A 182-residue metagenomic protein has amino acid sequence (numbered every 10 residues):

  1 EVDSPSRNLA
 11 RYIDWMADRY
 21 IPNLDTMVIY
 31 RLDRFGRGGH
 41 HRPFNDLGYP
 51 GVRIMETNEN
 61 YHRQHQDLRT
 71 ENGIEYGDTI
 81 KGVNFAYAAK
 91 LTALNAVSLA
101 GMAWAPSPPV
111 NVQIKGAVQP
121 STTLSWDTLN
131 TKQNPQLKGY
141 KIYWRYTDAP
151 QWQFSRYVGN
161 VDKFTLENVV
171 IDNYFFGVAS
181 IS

Functional and structural regions predicted by a protein language model:
E1-P43, L47, G51: Metal-dependent peptidase/peptidase-like ectodomains
D3, Y30-D33, I54-E59, Q64 (+1 more regions): Active-site-proximal beta-strand/loop segments in catalytic clefts of secreted hydrolases
N58-K115: His/Asp/Glu-rich mid-to-C-terminal helical/loop segments that flank catalytic regions of hydrolases
P120-P135: Conserved aromatic anchor
K138-I142: Short beta-strand elements bearing conserved aromatic residues within extracellular beta-rich modules
Y143-T147, I181: Predominantly extracellular/luminal cell-surface or secreted proteins
F154-V161: Short beta-strand segments within Ig-like beta-sandwich modules, predominantly Fibronectin type-III
F164-S182: Beta-strand-rich modules
